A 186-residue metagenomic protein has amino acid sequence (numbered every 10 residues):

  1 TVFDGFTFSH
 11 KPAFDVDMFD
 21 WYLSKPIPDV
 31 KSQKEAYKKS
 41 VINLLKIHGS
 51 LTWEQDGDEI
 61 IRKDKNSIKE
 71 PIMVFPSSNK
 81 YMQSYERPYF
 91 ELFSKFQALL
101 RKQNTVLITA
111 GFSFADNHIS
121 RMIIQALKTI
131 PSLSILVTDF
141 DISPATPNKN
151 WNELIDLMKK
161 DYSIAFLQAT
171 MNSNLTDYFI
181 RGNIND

Functional and structural regions predicted by a protein language model:
T1-I72: Extended, H/D-rich, highly charged conserved domains that either
F8-M18, F75-N79, K102-I108: A generic short-segment signal for beta-strand/edge and adjacent turn/coil regions
Y22-E35, Y89-E91, N117-I119, P147: Short amphipathic alpha-helical surface micro-motifs
Q33-A36, S40, K63-D64, S78 (+3 more regions): Generic structural signal for short, flexible, solvent-exposed coil/loop and linker residues
W53, V74-S77, F114: Generic structural "secondary-structure junction" signal
D58-S94, L99: Flexible internal linker/loop segments at domain or repeat junctions
M82-S84, F90, S94-D186: SIR2/sirtuin-family catalytic core signature
